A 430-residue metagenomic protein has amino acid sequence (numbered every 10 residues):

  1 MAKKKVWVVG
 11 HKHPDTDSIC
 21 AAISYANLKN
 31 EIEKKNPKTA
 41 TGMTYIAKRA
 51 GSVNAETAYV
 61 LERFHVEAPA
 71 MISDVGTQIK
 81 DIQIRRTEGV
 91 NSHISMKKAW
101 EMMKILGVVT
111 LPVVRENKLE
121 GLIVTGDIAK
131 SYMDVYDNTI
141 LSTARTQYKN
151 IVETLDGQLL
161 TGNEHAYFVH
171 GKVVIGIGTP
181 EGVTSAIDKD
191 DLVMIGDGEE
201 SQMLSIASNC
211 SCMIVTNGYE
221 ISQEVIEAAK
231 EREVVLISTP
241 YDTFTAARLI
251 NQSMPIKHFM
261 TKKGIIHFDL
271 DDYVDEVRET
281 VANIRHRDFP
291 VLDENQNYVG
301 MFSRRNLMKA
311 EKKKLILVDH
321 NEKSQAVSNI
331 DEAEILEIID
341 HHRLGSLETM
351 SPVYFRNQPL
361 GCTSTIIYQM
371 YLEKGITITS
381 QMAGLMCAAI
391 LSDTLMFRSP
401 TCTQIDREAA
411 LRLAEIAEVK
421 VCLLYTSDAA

Functional and structural regions predicted by a protein language model:
M1-T110, R115-E120, G126-Y136, I140 (+1 more regions): Replace "Mg2+/Mn2+-dependent" with "divalent metal-dependent
E56, G76-T77, I177-F259: Feature captures the catalytic cores and cofactor-binding loops of soluble hydro-lyases/lyases that act on carboxylate
K118-L192, K263-L270, A282-I284: Non-catalytic interface/targeting segments
Y425-A430: Conserved small/polar residues in nucleotide/adenosyl-binding loops
